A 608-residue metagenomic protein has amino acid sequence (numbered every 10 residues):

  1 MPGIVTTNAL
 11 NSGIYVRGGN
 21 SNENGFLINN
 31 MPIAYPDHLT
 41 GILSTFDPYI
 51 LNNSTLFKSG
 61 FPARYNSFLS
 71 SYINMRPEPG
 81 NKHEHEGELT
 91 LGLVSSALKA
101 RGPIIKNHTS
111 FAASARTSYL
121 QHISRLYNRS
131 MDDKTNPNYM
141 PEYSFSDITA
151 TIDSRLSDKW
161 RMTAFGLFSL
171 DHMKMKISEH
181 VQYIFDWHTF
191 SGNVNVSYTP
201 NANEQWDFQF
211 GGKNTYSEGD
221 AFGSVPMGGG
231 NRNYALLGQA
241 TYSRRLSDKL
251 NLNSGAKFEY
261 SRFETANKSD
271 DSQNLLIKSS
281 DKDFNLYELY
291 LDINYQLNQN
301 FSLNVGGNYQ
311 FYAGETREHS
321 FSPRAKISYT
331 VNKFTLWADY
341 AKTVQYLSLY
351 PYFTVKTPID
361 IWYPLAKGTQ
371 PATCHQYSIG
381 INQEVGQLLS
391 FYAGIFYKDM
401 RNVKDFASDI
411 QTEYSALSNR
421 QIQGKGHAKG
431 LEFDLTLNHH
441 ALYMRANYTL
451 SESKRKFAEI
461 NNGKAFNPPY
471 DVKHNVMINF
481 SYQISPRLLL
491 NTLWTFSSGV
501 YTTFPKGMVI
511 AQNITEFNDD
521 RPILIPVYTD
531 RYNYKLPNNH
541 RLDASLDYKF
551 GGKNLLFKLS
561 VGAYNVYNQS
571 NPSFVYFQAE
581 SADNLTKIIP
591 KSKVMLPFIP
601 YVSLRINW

Functional and structural regions predicted by a protein language model:
M1-F61, E78: Periplasmic N-terminal accessory/gating domains of Gram-negative outer-membrane beta-barrel systems
T45-E84, E88, A97-K99: A beta-strand signature from Gram-negative outer-membrane beta-barrel systems, especially the internal plug domain
V94-T117, D133-H172, I184-W206, R244-L250 (+1 more regions): Transmembrane beta-barrel wall of Gram-negative outer-membrane proteins
S157, F165-L167, S247-N253, K257 (+4 more regions): Structural signature of Gram-negative outer-membrane beta-barrels, strongest in the C-terminal barrel of TonB-dependent
Y216, N267, E315, Y329 (+4 more regions): Surface-exposed extracellular loop regions of Gram-negative outer-membrane beta-barrel proteins, predominantly
A235-Q239, S280-Y290, A366, Q370 (+4 more regions): Outer membrane beta-barrel strand-and-loop segments of large Gram-negative receptors, especially TonB-dependent
Q299-N300, Y397-D399, Q421-K506: Gram-negative outer-membrane beta-barrel transporters
R487, T495-P522, P537-D543, D547-W608: C-terminal beta-signal and adjacent terminal beta-strands/loops of Gram-negative outer-membrane beta-barrel proteins
